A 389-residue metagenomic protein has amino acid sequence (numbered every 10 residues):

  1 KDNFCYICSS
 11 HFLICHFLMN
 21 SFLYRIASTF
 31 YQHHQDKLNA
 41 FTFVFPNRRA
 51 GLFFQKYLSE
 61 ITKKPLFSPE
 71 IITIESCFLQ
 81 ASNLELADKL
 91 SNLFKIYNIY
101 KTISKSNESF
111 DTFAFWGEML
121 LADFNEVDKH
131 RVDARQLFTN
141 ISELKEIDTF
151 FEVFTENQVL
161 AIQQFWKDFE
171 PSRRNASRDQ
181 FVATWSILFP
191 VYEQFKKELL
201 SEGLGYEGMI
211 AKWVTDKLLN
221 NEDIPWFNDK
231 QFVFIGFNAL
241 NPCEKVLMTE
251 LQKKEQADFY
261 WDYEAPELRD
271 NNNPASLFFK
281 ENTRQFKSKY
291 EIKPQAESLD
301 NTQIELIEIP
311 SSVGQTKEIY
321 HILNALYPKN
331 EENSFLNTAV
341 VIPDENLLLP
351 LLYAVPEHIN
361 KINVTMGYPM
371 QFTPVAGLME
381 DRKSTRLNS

Functional and structural regions predicted by a protein language model:
C5-R386: Nucleic acid-machinery interaction/catalytic patches
